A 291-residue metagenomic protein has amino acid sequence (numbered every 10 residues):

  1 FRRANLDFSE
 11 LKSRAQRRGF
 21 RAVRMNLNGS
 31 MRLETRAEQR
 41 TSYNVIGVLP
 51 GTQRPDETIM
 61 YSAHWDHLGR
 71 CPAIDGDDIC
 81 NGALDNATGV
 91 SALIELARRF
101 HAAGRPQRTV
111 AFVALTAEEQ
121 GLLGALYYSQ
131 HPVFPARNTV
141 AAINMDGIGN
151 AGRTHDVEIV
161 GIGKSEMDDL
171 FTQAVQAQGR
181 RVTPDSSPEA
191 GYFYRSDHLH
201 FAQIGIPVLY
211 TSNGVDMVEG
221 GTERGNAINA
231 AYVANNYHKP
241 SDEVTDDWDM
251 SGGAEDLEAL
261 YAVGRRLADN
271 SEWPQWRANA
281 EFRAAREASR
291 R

Functional and structural regions predicted by a protein language model:
F1, N5, A15, L49 (+9 more regions): Sec/Tat-exported extracytoplasmic proteins
F1-G82, E95-R98, A102, Q107: Soluble metallo-hydrolase cores and metallopeptidase-like ectodomains found primarily in the secretory/periplasmic
F1-N5, R54, R105, L115-A234: Metal-dependent peptidase/peptidase-like ectodomains
A37, A83-S91, E119-L123, G161-S165 (+2 more regions): Soluble non-cytosolic domains of exported or imported proteins
I59-S62, Q107-T116, A141-N144, R277-N279: Beta-strand segments within the central parallel beta-sheet cores of soluble alpha/beta enzyme folds
R70, E119-G124, R290-R291: Secretory-pathway/luminal and periplasmic proteins that interact with or process carbohydrate-rich
D78-I79, G152-V160, Y237-D249: Short beta-alpha connecting loops at secondary-structure transitions that line or flank enzyme active sites
R98, V215-R286: His/Asp/Glu-rich mid-to-C-terminal helical/loop segments that flank catalytic regions of hydrolases
